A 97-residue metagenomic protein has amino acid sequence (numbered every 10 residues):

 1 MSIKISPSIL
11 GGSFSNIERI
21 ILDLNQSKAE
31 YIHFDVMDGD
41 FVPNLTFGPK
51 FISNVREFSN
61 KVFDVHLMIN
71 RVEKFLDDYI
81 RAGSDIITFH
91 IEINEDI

Functional and structural regions predicted by a protein language model:
M1-A82, I86, N94-D96: Conserved N-terminal beta1-alpha1 strand-loop-helix module at the mouth
H90: Conserved residues at the C-terminal ends of beta-strands
